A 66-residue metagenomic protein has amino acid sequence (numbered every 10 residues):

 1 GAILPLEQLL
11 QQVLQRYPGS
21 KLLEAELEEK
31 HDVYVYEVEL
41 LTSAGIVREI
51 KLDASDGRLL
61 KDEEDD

Functional and structural regions predicted by a protein language model:
G1-K21: Short, non-transmembrane alpha-helical segments in secretory-pathway proteins
L22-L52, R58-L59: Exposed beta-strand-loop-beta-strand "reactive/processing" segments of non-cytosolic proteins
G57-D66: Short, low-complexity, Pro/Ser/Thr/Gly-rich segments in the mature regions of secreted, periplasmic
